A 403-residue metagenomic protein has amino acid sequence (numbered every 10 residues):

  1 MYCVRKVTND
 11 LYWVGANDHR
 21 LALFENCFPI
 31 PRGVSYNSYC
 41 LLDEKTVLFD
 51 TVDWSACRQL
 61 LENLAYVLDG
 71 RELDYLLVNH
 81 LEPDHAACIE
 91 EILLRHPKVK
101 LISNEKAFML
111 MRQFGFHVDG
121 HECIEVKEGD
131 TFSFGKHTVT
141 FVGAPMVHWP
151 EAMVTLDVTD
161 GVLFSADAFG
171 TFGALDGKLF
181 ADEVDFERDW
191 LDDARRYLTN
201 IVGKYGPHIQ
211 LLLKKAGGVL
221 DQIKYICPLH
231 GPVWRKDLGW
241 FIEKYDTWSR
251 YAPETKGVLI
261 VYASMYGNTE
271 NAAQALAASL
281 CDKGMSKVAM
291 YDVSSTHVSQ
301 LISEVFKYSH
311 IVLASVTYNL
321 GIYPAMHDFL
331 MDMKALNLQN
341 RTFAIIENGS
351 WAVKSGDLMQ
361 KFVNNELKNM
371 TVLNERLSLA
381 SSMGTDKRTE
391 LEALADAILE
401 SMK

Functional and structural regions predicted by a protein language model:
V4-Y66, V154-D157, G161-S165, T269: Conserved beta-strand hairpin/beta-sheet module of binuclear metal-dependent hydrolase folds, prominently
R5-N9, S103-A152, L211: Metallo-beta-lactamase
E44, S55-I102: Active-site metal-binding motif and surrounding structural segment of the metallo-beta-lactamase
K45-V47, Y75, H137, G161-F164 (+4 more regions): Structural motif
F49-T51, L73-L81, L101-N104, L163-D167 (+1 more regions): Active-site neighborhood of phospho(di)ester-bond hydrolases with catalytic His/Asp-centered motifs
C88, T296-L301: Short acidic active-site motifs
H148-A152, D160, A168-K204, W248-E254: Active-site-proximal loop/helix segment associated with metal-binding centers of metalloenzymes
L175, F186-I226, G231-V233, A275-Y291 (+1 more regions): FMN-binding flavodoxin-like domain, especially the glycine-rich phosphate-binding loop
